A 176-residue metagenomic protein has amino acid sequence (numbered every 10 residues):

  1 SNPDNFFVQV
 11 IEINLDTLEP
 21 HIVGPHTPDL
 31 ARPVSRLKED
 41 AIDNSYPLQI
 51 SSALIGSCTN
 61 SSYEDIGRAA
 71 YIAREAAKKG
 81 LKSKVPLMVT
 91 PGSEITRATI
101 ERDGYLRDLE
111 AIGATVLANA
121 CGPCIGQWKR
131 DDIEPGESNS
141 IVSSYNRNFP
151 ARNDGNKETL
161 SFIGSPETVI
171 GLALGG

Functional and structural regions predicted by a protein language model:
S1-G176: Fe-S-dependent hydro-lyases/dehydratases of central metabolism
